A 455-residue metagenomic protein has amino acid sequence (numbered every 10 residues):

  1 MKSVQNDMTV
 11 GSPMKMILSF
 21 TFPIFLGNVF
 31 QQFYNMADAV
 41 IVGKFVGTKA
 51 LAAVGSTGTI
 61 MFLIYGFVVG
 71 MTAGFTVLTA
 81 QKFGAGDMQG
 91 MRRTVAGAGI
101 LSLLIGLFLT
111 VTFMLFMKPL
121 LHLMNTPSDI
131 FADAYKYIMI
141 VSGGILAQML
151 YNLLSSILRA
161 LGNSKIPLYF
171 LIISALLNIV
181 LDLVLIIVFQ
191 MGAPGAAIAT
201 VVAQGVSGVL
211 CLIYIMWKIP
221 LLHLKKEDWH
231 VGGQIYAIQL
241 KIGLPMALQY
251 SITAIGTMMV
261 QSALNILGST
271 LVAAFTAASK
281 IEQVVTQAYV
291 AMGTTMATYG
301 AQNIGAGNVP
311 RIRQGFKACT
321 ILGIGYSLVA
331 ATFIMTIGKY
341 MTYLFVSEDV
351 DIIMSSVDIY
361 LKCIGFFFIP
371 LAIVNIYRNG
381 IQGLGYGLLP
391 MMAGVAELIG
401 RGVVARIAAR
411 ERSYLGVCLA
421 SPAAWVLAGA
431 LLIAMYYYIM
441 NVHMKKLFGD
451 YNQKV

Functional and structural regions predicted by a protein language model:
M1-T21, T79-G144, V188-L244, G300-F366 (+1 more regions): Short alpha-helical transmembrane segments in multi-pass integral membrane proteins
V10, M14-F33, A37, I60 (+9 more regions): Residue-level signal for short hydrophobic patches within transmembrane helices of multi-pass membrane transporters
S19-D38, I140, Y151, S174 (+4 more regions): Transmembrane helical elements of multi-pass membrane transporters/channels
Q31, N35-V42, Y65-T72, T76 (+17 more regions): Alpha-helical transmembrane segments and their lipid-water interface positions in multi-pass membrane proteins
F33-L51, L121-S128, V184-M191, S251-K280 (+5 more regions): Helix-terminus/linker motif at the lipid-water interface of multi-pass membrane proteins
V42-F62, S128-D133, A193-P194, I235-I242 (+5 more regions): Interfacial/gating helices of multi-pass transporter permease domains
L51-V111, Q148-P167, A274-G338, L371-A393: Small-residue-rich hydrophobic transmembrane alpha-helices
T72, V141-R159, P167-A175, A196-C211 (+4 more regions): Short runs within selected transmembrane alpha-helices of multi-pass transporters and secretion channels
